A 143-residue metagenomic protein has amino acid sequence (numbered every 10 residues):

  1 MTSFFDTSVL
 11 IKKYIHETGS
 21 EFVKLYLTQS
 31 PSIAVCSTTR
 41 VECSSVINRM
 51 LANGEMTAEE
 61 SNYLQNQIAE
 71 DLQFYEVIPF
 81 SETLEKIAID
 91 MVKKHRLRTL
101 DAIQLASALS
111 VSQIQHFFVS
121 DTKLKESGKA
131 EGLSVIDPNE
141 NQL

Functional and structural regions predicted by a protein language model:
M1-T39, M50-N62, L143: Short, well-structured N-terminal submotif of metal-dependent ribonuclease cores
T2, A106, S110-L143: Acidic, PIN/NYN-like endoribonuclease modules and their adjacent C-terminal/linker elements
F5, V35, P79, T99-A102 (+1 more regions): Short beta-strand scaffold positions
S30-I33, F74-E76, S112-H116: Short active-site oxyanion
T39-R40, Y63-K93, A102-I103: Acidic catalytic patch
S45-A52, L109: Short glycine/serine- and small hydrophobic-enriched flexible loop segments
K86-Q115, T122: A mid-sequence interfacial segment
